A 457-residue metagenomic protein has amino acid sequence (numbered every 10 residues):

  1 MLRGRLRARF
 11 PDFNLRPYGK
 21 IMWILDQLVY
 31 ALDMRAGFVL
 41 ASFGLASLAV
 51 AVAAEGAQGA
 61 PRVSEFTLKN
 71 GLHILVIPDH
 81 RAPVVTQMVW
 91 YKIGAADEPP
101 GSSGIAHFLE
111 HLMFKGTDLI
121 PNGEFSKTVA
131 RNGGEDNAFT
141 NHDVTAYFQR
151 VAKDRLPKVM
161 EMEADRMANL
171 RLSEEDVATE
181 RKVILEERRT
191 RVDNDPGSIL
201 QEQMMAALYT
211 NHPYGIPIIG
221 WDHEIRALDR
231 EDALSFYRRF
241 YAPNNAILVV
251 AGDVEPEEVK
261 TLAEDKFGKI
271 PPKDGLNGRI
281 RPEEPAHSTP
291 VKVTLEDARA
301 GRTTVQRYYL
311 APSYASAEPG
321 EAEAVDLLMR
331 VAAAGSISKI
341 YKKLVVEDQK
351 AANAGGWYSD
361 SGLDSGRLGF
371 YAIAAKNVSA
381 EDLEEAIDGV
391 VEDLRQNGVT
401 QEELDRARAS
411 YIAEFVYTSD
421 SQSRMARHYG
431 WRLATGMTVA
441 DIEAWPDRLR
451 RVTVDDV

Functional and structural regions predicted by a protein language model:
M1-M34: N-terminal secretory signal peptides that target proteins for export/translocation
D33, G37-A51: Bacterial N-terminal signal peptides
A51-G59: Boundary at the C-terminal end of the N-terminal hydrophobic targeting segment
Q58-R62, F66-A82: N- or domain-start disorder-to-order transition segments that initiate the globular core
I77, A82-E98, G104-A106, N122-R166 (+4 more regions): M16 family metallopeptidases and their MPP-like homologs
S103-T117: Active-site SXXK
E174, R181, E231-K266: Non-catalytic, conformational "gating/processing" segments within enzyme and secreted inhibitor domains
T210, I218, I247-A315, T418: An aromatic/glycine/proline-enriched structural segment found at the starts of mature extracellular/organellar domains
